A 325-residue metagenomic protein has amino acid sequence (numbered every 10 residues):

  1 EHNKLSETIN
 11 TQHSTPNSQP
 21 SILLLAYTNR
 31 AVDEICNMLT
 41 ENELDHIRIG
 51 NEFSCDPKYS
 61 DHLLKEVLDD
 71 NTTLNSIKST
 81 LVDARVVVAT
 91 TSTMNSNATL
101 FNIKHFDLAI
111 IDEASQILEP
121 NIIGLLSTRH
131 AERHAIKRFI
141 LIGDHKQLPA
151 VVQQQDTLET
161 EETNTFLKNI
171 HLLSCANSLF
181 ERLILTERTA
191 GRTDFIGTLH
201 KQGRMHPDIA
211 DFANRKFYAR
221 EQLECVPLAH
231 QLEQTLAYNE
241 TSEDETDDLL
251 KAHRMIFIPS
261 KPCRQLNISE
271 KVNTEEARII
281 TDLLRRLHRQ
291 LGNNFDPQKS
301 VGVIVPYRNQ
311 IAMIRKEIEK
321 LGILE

Functional and structural regions predicted by a protein language model:
H2-P20: Short, basic, low-complexity termini and linkers enriched in Ser/Thr/Gly/Pro that act as targeting/leader peptides
P20-D33: Repeat-solenoid scaffold signature
Y27-R30, E43, S92-M94, L100 (+1 more regions): Conserved helicase motor core of SF1/SF2 NTP-dependent helicases
R30-H62, K316-E325: Conserved helix-turn-beta segment of the N-terminal RecA-like "Helicase ATP-binding" lobe in SF1/SF2 helicases
K58-R85, E325: Conserved motor-coupling elements within RecA-like helicase/translocase cores
R85-V86, L108: Short, Asp-centered acidic motifs that coordinate Mg2+ and/or phosphate in catalytic or ligand-binding sites
